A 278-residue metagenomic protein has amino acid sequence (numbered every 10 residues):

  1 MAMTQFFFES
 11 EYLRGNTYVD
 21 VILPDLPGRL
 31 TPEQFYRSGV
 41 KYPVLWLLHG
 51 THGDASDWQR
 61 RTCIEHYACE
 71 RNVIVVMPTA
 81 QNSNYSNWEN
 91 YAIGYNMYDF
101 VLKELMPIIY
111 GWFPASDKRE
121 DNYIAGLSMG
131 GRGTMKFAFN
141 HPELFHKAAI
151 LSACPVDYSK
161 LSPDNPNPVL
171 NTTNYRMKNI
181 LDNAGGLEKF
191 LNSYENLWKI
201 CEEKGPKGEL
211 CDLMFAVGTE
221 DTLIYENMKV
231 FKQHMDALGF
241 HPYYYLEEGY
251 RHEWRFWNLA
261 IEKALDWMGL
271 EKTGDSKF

Functional and structural regions predicted by a protein language model:
M1-F278: Non-catalytic cap/lid and distal C-terminal segments of serine-dependent acyl enzymes
